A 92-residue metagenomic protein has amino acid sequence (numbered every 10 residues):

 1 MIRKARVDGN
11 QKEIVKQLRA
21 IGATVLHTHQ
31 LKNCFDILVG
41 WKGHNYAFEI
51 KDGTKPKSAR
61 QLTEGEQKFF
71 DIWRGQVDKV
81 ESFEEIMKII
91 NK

Functional and structural regions predicted by a protein language model:
M1-K92: Catalytic phosphate/metal-binding cores of nucleic-acid and nucleotide-processing enzymes, i.e., regions that mediate
